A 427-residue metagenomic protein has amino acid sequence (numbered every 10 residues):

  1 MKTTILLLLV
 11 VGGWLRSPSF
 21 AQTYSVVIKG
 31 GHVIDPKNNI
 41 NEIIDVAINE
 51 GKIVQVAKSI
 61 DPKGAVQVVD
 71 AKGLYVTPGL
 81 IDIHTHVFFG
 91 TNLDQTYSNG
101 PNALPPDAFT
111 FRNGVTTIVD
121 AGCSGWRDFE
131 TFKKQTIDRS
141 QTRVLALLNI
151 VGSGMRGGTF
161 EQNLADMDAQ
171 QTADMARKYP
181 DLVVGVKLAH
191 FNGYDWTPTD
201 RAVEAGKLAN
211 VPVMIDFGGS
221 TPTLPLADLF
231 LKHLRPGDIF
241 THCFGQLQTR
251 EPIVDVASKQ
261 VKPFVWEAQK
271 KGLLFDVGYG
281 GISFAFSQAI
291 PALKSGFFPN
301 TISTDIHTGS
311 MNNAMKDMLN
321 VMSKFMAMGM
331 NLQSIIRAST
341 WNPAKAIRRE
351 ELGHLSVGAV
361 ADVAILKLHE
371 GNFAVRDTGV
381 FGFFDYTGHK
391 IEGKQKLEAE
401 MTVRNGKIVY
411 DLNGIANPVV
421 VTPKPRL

Functional and structural regions predicted by a protein language model:
R16-A21: Sec/Tat signal peptide C-region and signal peptidase I cleavage site
T23-V26, V33-G79: Histidine-rich, glycine-flanked metal-binding segment
G31, V46, G51, G73 (+10 more regions): Divalent metal-coordination and catalytic microenvironments
P62-D138: Metal-associated gating/positioning segment near the N- to mid-region
P105-K133, S140-G158, Y179-Y194, N210-M214 (+2 more regions): Divalent metal-dependent hydrolysis catalytic cores, especially in the metallo-beta-lactamase
D166-F275, S283-N300: Histidine/acidic residue-rich metal-binding segments in metalloenzymes
S287-N372: His/Asp/Glu-enriched, well-ordered alpha-helical/loop segment that forms or immediately abuts the divalent-metal
V360-V420: C-terminal cap of metal-dependent C-N hydrolases
